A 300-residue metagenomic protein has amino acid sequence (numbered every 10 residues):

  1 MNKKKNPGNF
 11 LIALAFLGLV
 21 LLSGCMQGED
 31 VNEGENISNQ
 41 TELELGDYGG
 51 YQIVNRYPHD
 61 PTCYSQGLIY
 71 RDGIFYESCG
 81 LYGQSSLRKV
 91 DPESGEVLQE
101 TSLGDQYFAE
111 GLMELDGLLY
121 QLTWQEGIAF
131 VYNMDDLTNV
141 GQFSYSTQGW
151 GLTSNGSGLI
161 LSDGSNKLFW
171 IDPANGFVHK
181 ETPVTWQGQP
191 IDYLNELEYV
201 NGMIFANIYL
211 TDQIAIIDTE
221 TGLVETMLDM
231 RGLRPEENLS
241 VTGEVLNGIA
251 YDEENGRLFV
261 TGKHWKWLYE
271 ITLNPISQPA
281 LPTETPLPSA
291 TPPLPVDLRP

Functional and structural regions predicted by a protein language model:
L14-L19, G24-Y48, Q278-P300: Ser/Thr-rich, Proline-interspersed low-complexity disordered segments
Q40-T62, P92-E96: A short helix->beta-strand "capping" segment at the edge of beta-propeller domains
Q52-P58, E96-S102, T138-F143, K180-Q189 (+2 more regions): A short beta-strand motif characteristic of beta-propeller blades
V54-S86, T101-M113, G262-H264: Beta-strand-rich domains and repeat architectures in extracellular enzymes and scaffolds, especially beta-propellers
D60-D72, D105-L115, Y145-G158, S162 (+2 more regions): Beta-rich, blade/repeat-based domains predominating in secreted/periplasmic proteins but also intracellular
Y76-Y82, L119-E126, L161-S165, D172 (+2 more regions): Conserved beta-strand positions in repeat-built beta-propeller and related beta-rich domains
V90-G95, N133-L137, P173-G176, D218-G222 (+1 more regions): Short loop/turn segments that connect beta-strands within beta-propeller blades
G95-V131, L137-G149: Blade-loop segments of beta-propeller domains
